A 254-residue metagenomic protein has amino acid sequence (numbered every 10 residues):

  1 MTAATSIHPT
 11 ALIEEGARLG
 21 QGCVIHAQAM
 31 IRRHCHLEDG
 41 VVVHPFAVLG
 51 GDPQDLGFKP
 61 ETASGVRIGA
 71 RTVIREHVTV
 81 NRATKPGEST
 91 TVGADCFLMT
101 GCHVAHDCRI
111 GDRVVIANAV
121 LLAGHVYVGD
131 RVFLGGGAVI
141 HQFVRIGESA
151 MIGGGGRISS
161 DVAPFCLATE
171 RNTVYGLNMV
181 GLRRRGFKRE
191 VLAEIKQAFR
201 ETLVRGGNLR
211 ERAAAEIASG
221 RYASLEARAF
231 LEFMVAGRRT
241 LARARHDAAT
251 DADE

Functional and structural regions predicted by a protein language model:
M1-A4, P9-T10, G40, F46 (+4 more regions): Terminal amphipathic alpha-helical/low-complexity segments used for targeting or macromolecular assembly
T2-T169, T173: Structural signal for interior beta-strand "rungs" in well-ordered beta-sheet cores of soluble enzyme domains
